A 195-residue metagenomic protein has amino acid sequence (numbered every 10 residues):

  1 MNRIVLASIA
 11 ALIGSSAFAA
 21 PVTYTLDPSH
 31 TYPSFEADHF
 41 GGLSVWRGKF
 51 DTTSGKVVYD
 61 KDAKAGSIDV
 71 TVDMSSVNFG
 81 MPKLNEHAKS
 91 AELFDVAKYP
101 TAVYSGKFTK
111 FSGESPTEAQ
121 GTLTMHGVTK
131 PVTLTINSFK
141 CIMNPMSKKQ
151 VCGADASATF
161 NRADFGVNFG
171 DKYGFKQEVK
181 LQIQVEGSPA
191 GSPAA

Functional and structural regions predicted by a protein language model:
M1-I4: Positively charged n-region of N-terminal signal peptides that target proteins for export
A10-A11: Short, linear, compositionally biased motifs with a strong N-terminal bias
G14-S16: N-terminal signal peptide c-region/cleavage motif recognized by signal peptidases
A19-A195: Low-complexity, acidic/polar, glycine-enriched regions of mature
